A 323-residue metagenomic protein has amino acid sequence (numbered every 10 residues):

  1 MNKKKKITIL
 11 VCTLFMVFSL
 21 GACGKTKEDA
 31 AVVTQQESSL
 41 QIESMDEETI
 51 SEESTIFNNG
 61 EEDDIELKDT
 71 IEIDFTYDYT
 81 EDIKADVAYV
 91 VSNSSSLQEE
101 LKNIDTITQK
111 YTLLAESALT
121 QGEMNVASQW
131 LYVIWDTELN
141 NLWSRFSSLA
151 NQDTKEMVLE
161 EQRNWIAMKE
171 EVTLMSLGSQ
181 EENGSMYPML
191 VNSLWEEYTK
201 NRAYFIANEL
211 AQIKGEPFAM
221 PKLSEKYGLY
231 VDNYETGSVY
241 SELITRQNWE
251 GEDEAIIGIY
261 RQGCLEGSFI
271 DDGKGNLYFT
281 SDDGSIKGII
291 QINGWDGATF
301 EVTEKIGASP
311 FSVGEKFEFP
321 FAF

Functional and structural regions predicted by a protein language model:
N2-L10: Bacterial N-terminal signal peptides that target proteins for export
I9, G24-T112, P221-V231: N-terminal, intrinsically disordered, polar/charged segments of Gram-positive cell-envelope systems that serve as
F18-A22: C-terminal motif of bacterial Sec signal peptides marking the signal peptidase cleavage site
A118-V133, S148-N151, E181-W195: Second-shell loop/turn segments in exported
T154-L194: Long, amphipathic, charge-rich alpha-helical segments that form helical bundles/coiled-coils
P217-Y240, F321-F323: Tryptophan-anchored aromatic micro-motifs
P221, G263-G273, T303-F323: Edge beta-strand at a domain terminus
T236-G273: N-terminal glycine/threonine-rich, aromatic-flanked beta-hairpin/loop signature
